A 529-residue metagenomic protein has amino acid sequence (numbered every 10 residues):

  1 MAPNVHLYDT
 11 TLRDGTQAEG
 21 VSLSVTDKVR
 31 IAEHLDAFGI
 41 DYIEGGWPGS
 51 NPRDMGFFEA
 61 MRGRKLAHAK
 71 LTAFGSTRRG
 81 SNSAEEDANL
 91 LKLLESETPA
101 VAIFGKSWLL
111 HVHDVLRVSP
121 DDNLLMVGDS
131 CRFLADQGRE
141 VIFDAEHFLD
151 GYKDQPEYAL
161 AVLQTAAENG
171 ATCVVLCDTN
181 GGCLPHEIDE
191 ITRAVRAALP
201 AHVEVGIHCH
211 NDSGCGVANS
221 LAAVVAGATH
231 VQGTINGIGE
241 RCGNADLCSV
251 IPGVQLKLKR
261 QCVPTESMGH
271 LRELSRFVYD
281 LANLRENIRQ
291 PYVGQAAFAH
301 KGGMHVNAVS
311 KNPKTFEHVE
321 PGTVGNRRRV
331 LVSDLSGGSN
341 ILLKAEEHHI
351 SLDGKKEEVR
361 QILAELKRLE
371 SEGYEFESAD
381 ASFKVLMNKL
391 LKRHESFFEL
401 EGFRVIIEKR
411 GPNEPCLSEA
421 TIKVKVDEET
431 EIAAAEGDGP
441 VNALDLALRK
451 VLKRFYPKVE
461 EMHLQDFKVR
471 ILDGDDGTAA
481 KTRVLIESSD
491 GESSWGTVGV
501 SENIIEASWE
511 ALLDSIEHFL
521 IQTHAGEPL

Functional and structural regions predicted by a protein language model:
N4-V5, T11, P252, L258-I432 (+1 more regions): A mid-to-C-terminal "edge-of-domain" accessory segment
V5-L7, R13-I43, F58-L66, R79-V205 (+1 more regions): Alpha/beta enzyme core
L12, W47-P48, G75-R78, G105-W108 (+6 more regions): Short, ordered loop/turn segments at secondary-structure junctions
L176-T179, Q232-E240, Q255-P264, V324-L331 (+2 more regions): Short beta-alpha connecting loops at secondary-structure transitions that line or flank enzyme active sites
N180-C183, E190-K311, E317: Catalytic alpha/beta core domains of metabolic enzymes, predominantly
E414-P415, K423-K425, A433, D438-L452: Conserved mixed alpha/beta catalytic, RNA-binding, or beta-rich assembly cores of soluble enzyme, regulatory
Y456-S489: Generic long, charged, amphipathic alpha-helical segments
S493-P528: Mixed-charge, glycine-accented linear interaction segment located at domain edges/termini
